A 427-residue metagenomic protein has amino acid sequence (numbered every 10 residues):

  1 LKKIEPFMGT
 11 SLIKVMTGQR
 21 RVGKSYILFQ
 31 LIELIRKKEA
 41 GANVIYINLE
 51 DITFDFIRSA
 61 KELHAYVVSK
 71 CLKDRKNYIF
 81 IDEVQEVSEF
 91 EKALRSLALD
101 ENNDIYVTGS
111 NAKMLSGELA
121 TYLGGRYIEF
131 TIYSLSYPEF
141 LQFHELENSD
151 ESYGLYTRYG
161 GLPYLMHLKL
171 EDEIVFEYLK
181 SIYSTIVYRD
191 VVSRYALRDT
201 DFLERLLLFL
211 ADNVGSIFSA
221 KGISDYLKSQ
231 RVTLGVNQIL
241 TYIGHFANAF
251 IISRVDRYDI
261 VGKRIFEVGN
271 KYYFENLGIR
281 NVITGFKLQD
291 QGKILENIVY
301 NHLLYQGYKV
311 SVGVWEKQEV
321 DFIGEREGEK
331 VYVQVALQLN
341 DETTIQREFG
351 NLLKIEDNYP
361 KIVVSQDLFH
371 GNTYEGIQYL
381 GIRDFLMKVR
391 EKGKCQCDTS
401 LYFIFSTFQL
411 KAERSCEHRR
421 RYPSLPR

Functional and structural regions predicted by a protein language model:
L1-M8: Pre-Walker A adenine-sensing motif
M16: Hydrophobic anchor at the beta1->P-loop junction of P-loop NTPases
S25: Walker A/P-loop
Y46-D74: Short glycine-rich substrate-engagement loop in P-loop NTPases that contacts/grips substrate
D104-S110: Structural recognition of the conserved hydrophobic beta-strand(s) that form the central parallel beta-sheet of P-loop
S110-A112, S116-I217: Interdomain motor-coupling "hinge/lid" segment immediately C-terminal to the ATP-binding subdomain of NTP-driven enzymes
V175-K330: Accessory nucleic acid-recognition modules appended to NTPase machines
